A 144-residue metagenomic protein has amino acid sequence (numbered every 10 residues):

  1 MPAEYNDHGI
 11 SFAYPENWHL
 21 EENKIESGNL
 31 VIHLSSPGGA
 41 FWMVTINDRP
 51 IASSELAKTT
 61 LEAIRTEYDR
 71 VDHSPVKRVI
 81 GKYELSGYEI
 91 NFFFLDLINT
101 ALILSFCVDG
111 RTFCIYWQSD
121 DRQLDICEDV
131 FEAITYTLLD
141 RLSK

Functional and structural regions predicted by a protein language model:
M1, H8, G28-V31, S74 (+2 more regions): Residue-level marker for the onset of beta-strands and adjacent loop->beta junctions in well-ordered domains
P2-E62: Secretory pathway targeting signatures of secreted, lumenal, and periplasmic proteins
G9, R111-T112: Structural motif
W18, C114-K144: Surface-exposed amphipathic alpha-helical segments
L30, T112-F113: Hydrophobic residues embedded in beta-strands of well-ordered beta-sheets
S54, D96, L124-D125: Loop/helix-junction capping segments adjacent to catalytic residues or to phosphate/diphosphate-binding pockets
T60-G110, E132: Signature of long, low-cysteine stretches enriched in small and polar/charged residues
